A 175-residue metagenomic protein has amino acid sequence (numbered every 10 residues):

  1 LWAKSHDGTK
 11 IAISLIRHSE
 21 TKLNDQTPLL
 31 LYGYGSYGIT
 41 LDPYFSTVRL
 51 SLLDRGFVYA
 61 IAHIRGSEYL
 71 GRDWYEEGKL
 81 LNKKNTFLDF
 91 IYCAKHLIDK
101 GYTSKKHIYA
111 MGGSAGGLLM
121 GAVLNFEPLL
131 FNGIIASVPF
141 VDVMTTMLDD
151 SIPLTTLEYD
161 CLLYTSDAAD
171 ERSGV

Functional and structural regions predicted by a protein language model:
L1-L23: N-terminal cap/lid segment of alpha/beta-hydrolase-fold proteins
E20-N24, D99-Y102: Surface-exposed acidic, glycine-flexible loop patches that form ligand/cofactor-binding and adhesion interfaces
D25-G35: Short beta-strand element of the alpha/beta-hydrolase
Y37-I39, Y59: Serine-hydrolase catalytic-loop signature spanning alpha/beta hydrolases and amidase-signature enzymes
T40-L41, M144: Glycine/Thr-rich phosphate-binding loops of Rossmann-like dinucleotide-binding domains
Y44-A60: Short amphipathic alpha-helix adjacent to the substrate-entry channel of hydrolases
I64-S166, S173: Active-site-proximal cap/loop segments of hydrolase catalytic domains
